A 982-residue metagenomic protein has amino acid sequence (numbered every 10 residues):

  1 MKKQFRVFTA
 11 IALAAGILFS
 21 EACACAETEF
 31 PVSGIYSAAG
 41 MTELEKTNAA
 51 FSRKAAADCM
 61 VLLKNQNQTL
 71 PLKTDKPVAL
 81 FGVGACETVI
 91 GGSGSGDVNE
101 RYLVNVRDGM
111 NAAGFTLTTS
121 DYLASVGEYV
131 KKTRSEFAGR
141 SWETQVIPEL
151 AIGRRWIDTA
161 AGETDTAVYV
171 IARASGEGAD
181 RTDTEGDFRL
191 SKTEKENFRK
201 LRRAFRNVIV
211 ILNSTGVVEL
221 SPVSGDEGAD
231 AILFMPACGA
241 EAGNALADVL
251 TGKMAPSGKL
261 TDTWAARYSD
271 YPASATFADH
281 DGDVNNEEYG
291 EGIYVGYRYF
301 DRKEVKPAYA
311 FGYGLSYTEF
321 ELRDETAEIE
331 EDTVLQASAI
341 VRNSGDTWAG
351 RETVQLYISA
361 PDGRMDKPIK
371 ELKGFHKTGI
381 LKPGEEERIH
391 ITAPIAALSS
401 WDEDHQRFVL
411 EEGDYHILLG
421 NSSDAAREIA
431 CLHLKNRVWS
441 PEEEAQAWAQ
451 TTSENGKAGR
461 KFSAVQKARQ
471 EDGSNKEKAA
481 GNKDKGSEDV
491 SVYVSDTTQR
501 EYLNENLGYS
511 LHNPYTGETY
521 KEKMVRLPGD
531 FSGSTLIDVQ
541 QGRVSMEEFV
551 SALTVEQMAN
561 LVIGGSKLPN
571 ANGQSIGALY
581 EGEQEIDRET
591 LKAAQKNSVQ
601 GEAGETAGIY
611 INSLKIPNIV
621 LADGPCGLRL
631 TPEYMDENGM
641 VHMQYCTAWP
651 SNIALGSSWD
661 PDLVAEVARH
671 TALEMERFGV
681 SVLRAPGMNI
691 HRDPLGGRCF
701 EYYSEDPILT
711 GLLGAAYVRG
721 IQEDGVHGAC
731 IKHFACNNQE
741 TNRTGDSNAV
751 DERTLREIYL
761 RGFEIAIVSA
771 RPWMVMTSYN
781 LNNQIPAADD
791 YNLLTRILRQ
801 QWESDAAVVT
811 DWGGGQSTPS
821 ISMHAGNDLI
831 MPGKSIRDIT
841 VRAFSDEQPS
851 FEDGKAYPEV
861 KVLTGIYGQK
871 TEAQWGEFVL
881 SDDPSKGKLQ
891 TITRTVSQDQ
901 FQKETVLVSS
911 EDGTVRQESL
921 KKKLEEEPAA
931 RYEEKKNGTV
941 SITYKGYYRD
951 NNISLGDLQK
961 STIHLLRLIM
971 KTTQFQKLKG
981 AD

Functional and structural regions predicted by a protein language model:
M1-Q4, L18-W401, V409-L419, S423 (+1 more regions): Glycoside hydrolase catalytic-domain context in secreted enzymes
R6-G16: Sec-dependent N-terminal signal peptides
Q406: Extracellular/periplasmic metallocenter environments
A425-E442: Short beta-strand elements
